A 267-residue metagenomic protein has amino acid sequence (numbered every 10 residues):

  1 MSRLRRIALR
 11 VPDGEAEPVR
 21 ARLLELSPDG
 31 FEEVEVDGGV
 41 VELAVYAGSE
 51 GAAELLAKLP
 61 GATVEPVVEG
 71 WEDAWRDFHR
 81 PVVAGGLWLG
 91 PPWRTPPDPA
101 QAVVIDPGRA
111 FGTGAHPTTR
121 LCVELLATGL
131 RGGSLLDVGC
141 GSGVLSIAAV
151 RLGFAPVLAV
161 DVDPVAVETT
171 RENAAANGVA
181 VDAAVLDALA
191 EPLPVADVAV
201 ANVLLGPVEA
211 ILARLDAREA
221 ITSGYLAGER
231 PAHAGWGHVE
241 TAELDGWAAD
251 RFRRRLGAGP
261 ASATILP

Functional and structural regions predicted by a protein language model:
S2-P97: N-terminal auxiliary segments of SAM/dcSAM-dependent transferases
F31, G61-A62, V157, V181 (+1 more regions): Hydrophobic anchor at the start of a short beta-strand that flanks the dinucleotide cofactor-binding loop
W71-R131: SAM-dependent Rossmann-like transferase core, predominantly class I methyltransferases with a strong bias toward
R109-P192: Conserved SAM/SAH cofactor-binding pocket of Class I
V162-P267: S-adenosylmethionine
